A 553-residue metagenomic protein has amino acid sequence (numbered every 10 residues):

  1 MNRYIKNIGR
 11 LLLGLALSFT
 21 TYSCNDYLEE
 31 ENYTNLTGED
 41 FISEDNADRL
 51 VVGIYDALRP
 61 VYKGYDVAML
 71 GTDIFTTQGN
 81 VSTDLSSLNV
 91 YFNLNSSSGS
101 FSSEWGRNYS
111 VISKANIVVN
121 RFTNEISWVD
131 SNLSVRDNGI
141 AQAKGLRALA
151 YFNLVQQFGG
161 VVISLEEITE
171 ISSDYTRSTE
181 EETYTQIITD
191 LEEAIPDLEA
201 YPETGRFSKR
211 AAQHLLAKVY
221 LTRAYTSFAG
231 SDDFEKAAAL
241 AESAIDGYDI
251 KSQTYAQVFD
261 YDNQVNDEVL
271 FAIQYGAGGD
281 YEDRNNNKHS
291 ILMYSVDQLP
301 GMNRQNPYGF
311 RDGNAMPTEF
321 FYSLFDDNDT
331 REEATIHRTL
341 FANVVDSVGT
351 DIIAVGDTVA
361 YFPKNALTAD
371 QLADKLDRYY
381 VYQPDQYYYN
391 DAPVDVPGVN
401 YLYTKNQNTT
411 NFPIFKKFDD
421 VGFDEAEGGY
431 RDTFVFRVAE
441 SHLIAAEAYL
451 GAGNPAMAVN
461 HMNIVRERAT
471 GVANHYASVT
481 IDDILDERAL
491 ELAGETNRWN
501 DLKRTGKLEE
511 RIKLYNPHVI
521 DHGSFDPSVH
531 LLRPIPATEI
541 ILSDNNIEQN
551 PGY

Functional and structural regions predicted by a protein language model:
N2-Y4, C24-T77, V90-Y91, S102 (+4 more regions): Acidic, glycine-rich segments characteristic of secretory precursors and extracytoplasmic regions
C24-Y27, N108-Y109, Q186, V258-F321 (+4 more regions): Long, intrinsically disordered, low-complexity segments
N35-E39, D45, Y65-S82, S164-E167 (+6 more regions): Short, surface-exposed recognition loops and adjoining beta-strand edges that mediate ligand/DNA contacts, enriched
I42-Y62, S82-F158, S178-T185, L191-T204 (+1 more regions): Conserved, well-structured interaction surfaces
E319, S323-F436: Flexible, polar/acidic helix-loop-strand segments at domain edges
